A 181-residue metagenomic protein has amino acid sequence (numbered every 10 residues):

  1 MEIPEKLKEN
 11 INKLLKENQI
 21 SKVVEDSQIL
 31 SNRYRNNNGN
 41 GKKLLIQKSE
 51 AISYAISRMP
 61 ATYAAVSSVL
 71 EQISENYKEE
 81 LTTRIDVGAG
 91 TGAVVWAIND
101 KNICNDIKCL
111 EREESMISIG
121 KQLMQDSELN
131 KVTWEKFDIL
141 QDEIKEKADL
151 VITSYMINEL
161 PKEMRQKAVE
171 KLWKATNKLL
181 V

Functional and structural regions predicted by a protein language model:
M1-G41: N-terminal auxiliary segments of SAM/dcSAM-dependent transferases
K42, I46-S68: Class I SAM-dependent methyltransferase Rossmann-like catalytic core, especially the SAM/SAH-binding loop
E80-G90: Conserved class I S-adenosyl-L-methionine
T91-C104: Conserved SAM-binding loop of SAM-dependent methyltransferases across substrates and taxa, primarily the Class I
E113: Conserved SAM/SAH-binding beta-strand->alpha-helix loop
G120-K121: Conserved SAM-binding loop
D149-E163: A short SAM/SAH-binding and catalytic strip from SAM-dependent methyltransferases
T176-V181: Conserved beta-strand signature within the Rossmann-like core of class I S-adenosyl-L-methionine
